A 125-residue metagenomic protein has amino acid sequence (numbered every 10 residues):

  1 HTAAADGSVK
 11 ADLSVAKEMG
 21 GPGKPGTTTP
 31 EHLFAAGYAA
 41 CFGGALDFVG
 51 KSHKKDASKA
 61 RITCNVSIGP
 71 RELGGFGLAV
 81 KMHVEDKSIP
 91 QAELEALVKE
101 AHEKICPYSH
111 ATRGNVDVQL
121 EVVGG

Functional and structural regions predicted by a protein language model:
H1-A36, G43-G125: Extended beta-strand/beta-hairpin segments
